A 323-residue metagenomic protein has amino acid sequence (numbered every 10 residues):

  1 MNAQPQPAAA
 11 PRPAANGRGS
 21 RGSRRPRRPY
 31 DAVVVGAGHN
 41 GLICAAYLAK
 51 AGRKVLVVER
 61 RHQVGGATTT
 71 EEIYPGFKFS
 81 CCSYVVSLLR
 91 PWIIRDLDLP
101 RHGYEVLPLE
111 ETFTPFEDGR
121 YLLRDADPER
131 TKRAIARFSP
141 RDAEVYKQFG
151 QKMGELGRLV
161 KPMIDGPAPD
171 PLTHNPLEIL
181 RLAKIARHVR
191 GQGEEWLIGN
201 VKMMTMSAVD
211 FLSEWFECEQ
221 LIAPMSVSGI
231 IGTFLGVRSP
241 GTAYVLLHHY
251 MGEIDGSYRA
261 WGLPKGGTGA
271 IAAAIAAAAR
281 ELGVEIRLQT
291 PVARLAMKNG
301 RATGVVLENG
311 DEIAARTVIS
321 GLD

Functional and structural regions predicted by a protein language model:
M1-V33, K50-A51: Extreme N-terminal leader/targeting segments of oxidoreductases
R25-L172: N-terminal glycine-rich phosphate/pyrophosphate-binding loop and immediately adjacent elements
R27-Y30, L307-T317, G321: Core beta-strand elements of the Rossmann-like FAD/NAD(P) dinucleotide-binding domain in flavoenzyme oxidoreductases
H39, Q289-A293, N309: Conserved SAM/SAH-binding loop
G154-L282: Active-site/ligand-binding neighborhood in enzyme catalytic cores
A278-V292: A conserved beta-strand/loop element that lines the FAD pocket in flavoprotein oxidoreductases
L288-T303: A conserved short coil-to-beta-strand element within the FAD-binding core of flavoproteins
